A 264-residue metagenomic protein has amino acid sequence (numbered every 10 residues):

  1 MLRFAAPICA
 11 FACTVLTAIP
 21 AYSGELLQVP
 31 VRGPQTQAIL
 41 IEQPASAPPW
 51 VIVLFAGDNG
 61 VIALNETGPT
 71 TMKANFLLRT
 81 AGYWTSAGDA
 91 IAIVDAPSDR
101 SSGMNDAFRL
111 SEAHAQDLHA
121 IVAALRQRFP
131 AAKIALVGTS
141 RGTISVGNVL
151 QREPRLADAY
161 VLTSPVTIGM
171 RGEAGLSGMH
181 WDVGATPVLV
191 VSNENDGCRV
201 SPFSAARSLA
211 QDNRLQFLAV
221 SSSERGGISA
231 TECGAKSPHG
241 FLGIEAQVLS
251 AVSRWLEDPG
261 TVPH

Functional and structural regions predicted by a protein language model:
Y22-A47: N-terminal cap/lid segment of alpha/beta-hydrolase-fold proteins
A45-Y83: Short, surface-exposed "cap/lid" segments of acyl-processing enzymes
F76, G103-F129: Alpha/beta-hydrolase active-site loop
A81-S101: Conserved alpha/beta-hydrolase
A123-V183: Primarily recognizes the serine-hydrolase "nucleophile elbow" in alpha/beta-hydrolase and SGNH/GDSL folds
A159-S222: The feature captures the conserved acid-bearing segment of alpha/beta-hydrolase catalytic domains
R214-H264: C-terminal catalytic histidine-bearing segment of alpha/beta-hydrolase fold enzymes
